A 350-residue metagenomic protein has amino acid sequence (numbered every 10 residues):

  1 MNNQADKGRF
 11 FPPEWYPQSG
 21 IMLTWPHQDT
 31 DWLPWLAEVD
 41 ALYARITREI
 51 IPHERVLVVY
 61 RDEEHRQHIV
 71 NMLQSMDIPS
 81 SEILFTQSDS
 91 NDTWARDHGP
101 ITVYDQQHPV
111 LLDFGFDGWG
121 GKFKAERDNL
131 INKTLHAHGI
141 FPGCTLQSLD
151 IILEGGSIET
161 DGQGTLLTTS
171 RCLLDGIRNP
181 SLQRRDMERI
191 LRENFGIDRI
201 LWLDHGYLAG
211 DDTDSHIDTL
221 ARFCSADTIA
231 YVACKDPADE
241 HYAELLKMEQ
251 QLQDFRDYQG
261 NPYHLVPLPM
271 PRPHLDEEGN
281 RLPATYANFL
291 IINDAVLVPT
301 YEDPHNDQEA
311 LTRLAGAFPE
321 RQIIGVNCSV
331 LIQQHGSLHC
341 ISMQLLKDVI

Functional and structural regions predicted by a protein language model:
M1-I350: The feature marks the mature, well-folded catalytic cores of soluble enzymes
